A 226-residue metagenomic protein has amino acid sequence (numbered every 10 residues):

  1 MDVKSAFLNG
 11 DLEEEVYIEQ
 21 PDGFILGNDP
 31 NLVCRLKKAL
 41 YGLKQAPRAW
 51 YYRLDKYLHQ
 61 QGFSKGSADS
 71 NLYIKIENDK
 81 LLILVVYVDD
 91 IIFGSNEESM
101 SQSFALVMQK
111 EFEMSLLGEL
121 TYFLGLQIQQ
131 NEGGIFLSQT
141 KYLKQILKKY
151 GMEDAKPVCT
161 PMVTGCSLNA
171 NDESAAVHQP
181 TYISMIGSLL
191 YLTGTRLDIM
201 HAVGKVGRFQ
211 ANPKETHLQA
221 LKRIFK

Functional and structural regions predicted by a protein language model:
M1-K226: Long, low-complexity, charge-biased intrinsically disordered regions
